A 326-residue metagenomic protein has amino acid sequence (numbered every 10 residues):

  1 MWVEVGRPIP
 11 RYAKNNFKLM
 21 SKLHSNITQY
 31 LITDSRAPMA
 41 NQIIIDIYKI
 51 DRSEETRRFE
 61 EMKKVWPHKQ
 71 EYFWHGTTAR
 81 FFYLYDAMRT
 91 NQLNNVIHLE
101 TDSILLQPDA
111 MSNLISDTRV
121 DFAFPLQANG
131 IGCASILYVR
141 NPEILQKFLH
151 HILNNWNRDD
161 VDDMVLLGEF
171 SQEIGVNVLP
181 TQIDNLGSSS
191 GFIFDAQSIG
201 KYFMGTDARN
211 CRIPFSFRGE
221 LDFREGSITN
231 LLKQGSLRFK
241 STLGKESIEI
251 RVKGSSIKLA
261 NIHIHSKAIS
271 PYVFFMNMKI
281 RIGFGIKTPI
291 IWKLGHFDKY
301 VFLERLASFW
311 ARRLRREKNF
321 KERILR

Functional and structural regions predicted by a protein language model:
M1-W66, R89, N141-E143, K147 (+1 more regions): N-terminal anchoring/stem segment of glycosyltransferases
W2-G6, I32-D34, A79, L99-T101 (+1 more regions): Short His-Asn-centered micro-motif
K22-I27, D86-I97, S116-T118, R140-L145 (+1 more regions): Secondary-structure boundary elements
P67-F73: Surface-exposed cleft-lining segments at the edges of enzyme active sites
W74-F81, D160-V165: Conserved glycosyltransferase catalytic-site signature
G76-F122: GT-A fold catalytic core of metal-dependent nucleotide-sugar glycosyltransferases, centered on the diacidic
Q107-E169: Conserved catalytic core of nucleotide-sugar-dependent glycosyltransferases
Q146-Y300, E304-R305, F309, R315 (+1 more regions): Catalytic core and acceptor-binding pocket of nucleotide-sugar-dependent glycosyltransferases
